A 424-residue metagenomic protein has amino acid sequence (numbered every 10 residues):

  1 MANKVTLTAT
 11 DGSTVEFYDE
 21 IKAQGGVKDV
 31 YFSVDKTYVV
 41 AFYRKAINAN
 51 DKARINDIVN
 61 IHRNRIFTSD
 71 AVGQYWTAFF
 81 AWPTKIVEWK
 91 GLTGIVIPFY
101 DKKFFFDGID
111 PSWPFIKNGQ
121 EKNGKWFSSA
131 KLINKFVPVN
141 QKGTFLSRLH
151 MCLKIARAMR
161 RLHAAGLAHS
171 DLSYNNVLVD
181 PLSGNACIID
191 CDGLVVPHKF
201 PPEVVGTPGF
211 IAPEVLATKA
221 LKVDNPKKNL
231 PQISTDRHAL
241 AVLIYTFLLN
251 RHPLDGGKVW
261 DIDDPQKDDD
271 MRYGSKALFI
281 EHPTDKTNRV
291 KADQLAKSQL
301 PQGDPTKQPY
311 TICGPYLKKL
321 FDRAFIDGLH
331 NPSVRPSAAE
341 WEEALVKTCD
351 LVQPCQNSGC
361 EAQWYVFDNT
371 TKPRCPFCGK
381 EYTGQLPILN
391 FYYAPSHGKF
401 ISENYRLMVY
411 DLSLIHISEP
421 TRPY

Functional and structural regions predicted by a protein language model:
A2-D51, Y75-F79, E88-W89: ATP-binding glycine-rich phosphate-binding loop
A81-S147: Conserved structural core of kinase catalytic domains
M159, H163-P181: Catalytic-loop of the protein kinase fold
L178-T218: Activation segment/activation loop of eukaryotic-type protein kinase catalytic domains
D236: Conserved catalytic-loop aspartate of Hanks-type protein kinases
I244-K318: Conserved C-lobe activation region of Hanks-type protein kinase-like domains
I415-Y424: Single conserved hydrophobic/aromatic residue that forms the stacking wall/gate of nucleotide- or nucleobase-binding
